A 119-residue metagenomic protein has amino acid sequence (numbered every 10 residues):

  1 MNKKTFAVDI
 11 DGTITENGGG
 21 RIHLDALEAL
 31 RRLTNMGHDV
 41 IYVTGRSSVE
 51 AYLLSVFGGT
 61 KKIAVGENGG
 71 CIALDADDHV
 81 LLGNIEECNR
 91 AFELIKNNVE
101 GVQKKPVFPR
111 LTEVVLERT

Functional and structural regions predicted by a protein language model:
N2-G20, Y42: Asp-based phosphoryl-transfer active-site loop
R21-P109: Active-site phosphate-binding/coordination module
A76, L116-T119: Short beta-strand-to-loop capping motifs
R110-V114: Short amphipathic alpha-helical segments
